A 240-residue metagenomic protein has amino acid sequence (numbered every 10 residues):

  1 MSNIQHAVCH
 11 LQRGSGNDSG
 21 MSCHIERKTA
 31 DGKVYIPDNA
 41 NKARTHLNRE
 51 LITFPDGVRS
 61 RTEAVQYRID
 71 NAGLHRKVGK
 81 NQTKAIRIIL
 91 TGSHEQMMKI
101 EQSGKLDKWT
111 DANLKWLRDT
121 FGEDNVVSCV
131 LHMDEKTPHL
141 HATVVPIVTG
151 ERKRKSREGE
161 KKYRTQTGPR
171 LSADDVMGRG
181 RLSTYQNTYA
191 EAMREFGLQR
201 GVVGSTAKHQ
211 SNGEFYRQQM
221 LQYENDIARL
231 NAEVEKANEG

Functional and structural regions predicted by a protein language model:
M1-G240: N-terminal nicking endonuclease/strand-transfer module with a His-rich metal-binding environment and a catalytic Tyr
